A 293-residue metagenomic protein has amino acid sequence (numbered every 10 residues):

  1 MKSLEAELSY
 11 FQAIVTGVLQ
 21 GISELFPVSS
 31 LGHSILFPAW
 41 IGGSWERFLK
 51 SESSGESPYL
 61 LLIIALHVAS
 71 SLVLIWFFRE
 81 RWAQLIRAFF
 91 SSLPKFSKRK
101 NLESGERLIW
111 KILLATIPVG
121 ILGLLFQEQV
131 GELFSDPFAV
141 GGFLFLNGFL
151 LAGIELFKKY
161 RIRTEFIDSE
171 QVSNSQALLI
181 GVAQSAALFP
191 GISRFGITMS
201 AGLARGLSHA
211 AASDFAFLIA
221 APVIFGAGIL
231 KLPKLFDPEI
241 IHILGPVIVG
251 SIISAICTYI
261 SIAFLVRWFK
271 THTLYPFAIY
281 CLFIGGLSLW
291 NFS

Functional and structural regions predicted by a protein language model:
M1-S293: Multi-pass membrane proteins that catalyze or facilitate reactions on polyprenyl-/lipid-phosphate substrates and their
